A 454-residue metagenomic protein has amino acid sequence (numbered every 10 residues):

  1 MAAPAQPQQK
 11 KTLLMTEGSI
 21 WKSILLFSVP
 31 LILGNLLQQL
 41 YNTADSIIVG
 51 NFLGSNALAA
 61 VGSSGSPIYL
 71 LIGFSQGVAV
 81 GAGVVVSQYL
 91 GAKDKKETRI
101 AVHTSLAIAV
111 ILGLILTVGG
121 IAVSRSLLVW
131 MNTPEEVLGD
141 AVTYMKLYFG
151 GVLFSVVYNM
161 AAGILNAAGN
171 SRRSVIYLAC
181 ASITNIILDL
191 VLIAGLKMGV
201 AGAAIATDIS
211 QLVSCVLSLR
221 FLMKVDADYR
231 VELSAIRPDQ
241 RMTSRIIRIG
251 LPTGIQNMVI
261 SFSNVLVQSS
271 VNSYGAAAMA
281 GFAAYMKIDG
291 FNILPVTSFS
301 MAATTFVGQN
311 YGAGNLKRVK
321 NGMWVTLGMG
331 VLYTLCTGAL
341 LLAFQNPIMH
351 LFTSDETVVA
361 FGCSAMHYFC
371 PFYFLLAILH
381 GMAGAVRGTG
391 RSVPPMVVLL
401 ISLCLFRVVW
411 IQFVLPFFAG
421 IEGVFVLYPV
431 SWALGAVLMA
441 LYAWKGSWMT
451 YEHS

Functional and structural regions predicted by a protein language model:
M1-S28, V86-G151, G195-L251, V307-F372 (+1 more regions): Short alpha-helical transmembrane segments in multi-pass integral membrane proteins
M15-F52, S66-G81, V85, V110-T117 (+5 more regions): N-terminal transmembrane alpha-helices
L26-D45, L147, A181, S210-S214 (+4 more regions): Transmembrane helical elements of multi-pass membrane transporters/channels
L31, N35, I47, N51 (+17 more regions): Transmembrane alpha-helix boundary and packing residues in multipass membrane permease domains and related
L36, L40-A59, L128-E135, V191-M198 (+5 more regions): Helix-terminus/linker motif at the lipid-water interface of multi-pass membrane proteins
S55-S66, M145, A204, A276-F291 (+2 more regions): Small-residue hotspots at the loop-to-helix junctions and early N-terminal turns of transmembrane alpha-helices
L58-V118, S155-S174, Q268, G281-Q345 (+1 more regions): Small-residue-rich hydrophobic transmembrane alpha-helices
A79, Y148-N166, S174-S182, A203-V216 (+4 more regions): Short runs within selected transmembrane alpha-helices of multi-pass transporters and secretion channels
